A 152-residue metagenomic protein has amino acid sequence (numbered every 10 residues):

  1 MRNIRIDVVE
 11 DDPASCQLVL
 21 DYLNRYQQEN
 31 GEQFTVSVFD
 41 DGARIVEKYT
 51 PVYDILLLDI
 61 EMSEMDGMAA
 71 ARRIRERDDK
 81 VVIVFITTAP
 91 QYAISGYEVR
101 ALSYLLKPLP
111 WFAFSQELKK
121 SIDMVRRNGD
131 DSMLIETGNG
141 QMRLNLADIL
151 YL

Functional and structural regions predicted by a protein language model:
M1-D7: Non-catalytic signal-transmission and effector/linker regions of two-component phosphorelay proteins
I4, F34, V81: Switch/coupling loops of ABC transporter nucleotide-binding domains
E10-D12, T88: Acidic di-acidic motifs
D12-S37, E76: Two-component/phosphorelay signaling modules centered on CheY-like receiver
T35-I55: Acidic, metal-coordinating helix/loop segments flanking the phosphotransfer/catalytic sites of two-component signaling
E47, Y53-R127: CheY-like receiver
A113-L152: Conserved binding/recognition cores within well-folded domains
